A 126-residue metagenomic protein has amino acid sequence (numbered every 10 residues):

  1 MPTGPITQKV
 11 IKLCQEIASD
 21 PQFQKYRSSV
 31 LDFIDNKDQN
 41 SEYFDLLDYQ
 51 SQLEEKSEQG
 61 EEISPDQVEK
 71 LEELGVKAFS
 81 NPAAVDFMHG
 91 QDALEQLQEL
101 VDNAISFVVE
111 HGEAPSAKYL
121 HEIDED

Functional and structural regions predicted by a protein language model:
M1-D126: Terminal, compositionally biased segments used for targeting/anchoring and flexible tails
